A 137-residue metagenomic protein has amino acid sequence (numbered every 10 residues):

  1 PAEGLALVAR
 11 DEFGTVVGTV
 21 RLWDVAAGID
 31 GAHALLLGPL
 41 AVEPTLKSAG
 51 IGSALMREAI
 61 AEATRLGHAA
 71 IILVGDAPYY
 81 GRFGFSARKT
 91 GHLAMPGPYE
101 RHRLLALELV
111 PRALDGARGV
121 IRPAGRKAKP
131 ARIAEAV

Functional and structural regions predicted by a protein language model:
P1-V8, E12-F13, G18, I29-G31 (+1 more regions): A short helix-loop-beta-strand connector motif used in the catalytic cores of GNAT acetyltransferases and, in some
E12-F13, T45, E108-A113: Short loop segments at secondary-structure junctions
T15, I29-D30, E43-A54, L66 (+1 more regions): Conserved glycine-rich acetyl-CoA-binding loop
D24-A26: A short acidic/small-residue loop/turn micro-motif
L37, V42, S48-A61, I72-L73: Conserved acetyl-CoA-binding loop-helix of GNAT-fold acetyltransferases
R65-A69, V74-E100: Conserved active-site alpha-helix within GNAT-family acetyltransferase domains
A94-V137: C-terminal "cap" of GNAT-fold acetyltransferases
